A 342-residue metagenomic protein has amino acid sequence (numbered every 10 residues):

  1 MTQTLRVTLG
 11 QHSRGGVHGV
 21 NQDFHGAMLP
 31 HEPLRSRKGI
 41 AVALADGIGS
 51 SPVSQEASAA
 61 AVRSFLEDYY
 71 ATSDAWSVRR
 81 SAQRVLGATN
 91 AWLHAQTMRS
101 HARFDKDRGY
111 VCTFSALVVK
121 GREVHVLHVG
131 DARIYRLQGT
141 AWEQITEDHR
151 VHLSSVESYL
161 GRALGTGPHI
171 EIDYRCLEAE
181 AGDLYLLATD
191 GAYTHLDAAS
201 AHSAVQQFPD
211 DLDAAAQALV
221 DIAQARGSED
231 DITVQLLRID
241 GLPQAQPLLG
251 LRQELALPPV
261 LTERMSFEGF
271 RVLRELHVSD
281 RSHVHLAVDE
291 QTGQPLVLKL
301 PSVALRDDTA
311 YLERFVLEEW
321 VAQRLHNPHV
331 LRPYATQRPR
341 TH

Functional and structural regions predicted by a protein language model:
M1-V297, S302-L317, R324-P328, R332-H342: PP2C/PPM-type serine/threonine phosphatase catalytic domain
